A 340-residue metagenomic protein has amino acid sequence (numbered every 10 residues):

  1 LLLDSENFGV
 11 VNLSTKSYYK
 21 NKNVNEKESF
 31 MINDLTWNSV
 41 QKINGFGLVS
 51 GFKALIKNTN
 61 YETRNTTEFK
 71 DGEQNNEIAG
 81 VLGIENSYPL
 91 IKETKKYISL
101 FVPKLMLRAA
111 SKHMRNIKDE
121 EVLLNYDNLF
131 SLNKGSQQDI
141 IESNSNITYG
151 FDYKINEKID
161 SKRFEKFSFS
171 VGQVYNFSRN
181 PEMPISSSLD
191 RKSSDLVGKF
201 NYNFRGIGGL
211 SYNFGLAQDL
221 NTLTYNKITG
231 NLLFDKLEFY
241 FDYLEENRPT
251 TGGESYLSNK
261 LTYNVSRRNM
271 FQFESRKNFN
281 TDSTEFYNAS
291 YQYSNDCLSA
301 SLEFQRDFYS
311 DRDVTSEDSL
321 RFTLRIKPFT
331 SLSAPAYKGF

Functional and structural regions predicted by a protein language model:
L1-F340: Outer-membrane beta-barrel proteins and related beta-barrel translocases across Gram-negative bacteria
